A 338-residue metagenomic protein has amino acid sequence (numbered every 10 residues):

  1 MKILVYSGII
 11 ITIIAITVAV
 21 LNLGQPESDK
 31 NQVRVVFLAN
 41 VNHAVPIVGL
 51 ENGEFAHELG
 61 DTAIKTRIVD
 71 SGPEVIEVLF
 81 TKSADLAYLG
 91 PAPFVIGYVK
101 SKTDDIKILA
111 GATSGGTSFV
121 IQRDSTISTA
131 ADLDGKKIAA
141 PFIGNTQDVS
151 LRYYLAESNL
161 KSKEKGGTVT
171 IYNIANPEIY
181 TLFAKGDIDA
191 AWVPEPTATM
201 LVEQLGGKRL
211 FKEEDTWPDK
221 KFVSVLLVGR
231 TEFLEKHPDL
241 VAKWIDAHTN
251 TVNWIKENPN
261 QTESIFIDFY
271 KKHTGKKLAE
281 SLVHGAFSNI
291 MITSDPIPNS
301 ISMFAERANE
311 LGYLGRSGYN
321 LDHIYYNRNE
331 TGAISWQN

Functional and structural regions predicted by a protein language model:
M1-Q32, S335-N338: Short, low-complexity disordered leader/linker segments with a strong preference for bacterial N-terminal type II
T17-V20, T62, I143-S162, A242-L278 (+1 more regions): Ligand-binding clefts/hinges and TM-proximal coupling segments of bilobed small-molecule sensing domains
D29-N173, D189-E195, L210: Short, glycine-/small- and polar/acidic-enriched structural segments that line small-molecule recognition paths
V41, G111-I121, G207-L234, I245 (+2 more regions): Periplasmic-binding protein-like
G53-D61, D215-P218, F287-I297: Short, solvent-exposed loop/beta-turn-alpha elements that line the ligand-binding surface or hinge of extracytoplasmic
K102, S125, K165-T168, Y172 (+1 more regions): Pocket-lining segment of extracytoplasmic ligand-binding domains
E235-G315: Secondary-structure end/capping motifs
E306-N338: Conserved C-terminal helix/tail region of periplasmic/extracytoplasmic solute-binding proteins
